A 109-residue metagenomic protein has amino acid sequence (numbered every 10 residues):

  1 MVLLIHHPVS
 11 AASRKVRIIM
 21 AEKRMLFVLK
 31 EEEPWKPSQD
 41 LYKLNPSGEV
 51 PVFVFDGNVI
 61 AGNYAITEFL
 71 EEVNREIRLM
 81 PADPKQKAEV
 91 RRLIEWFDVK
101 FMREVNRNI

Functional and structural regions predicted by a protein language model:
M1-I109: GST-like domain detector, emphasizing the conserved glutathione-binding G-site in the N-terminal thioredoxin-like
